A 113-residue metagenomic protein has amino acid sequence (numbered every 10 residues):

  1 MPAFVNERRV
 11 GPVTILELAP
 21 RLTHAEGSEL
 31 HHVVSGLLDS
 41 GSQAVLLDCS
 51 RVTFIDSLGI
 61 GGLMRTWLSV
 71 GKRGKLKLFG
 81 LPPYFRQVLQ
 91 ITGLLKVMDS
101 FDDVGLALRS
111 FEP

Functional and structural regions predicted by a protein language model:
M1-E17: Short beta-strand/loop segment at the start of cytosolic alpha/beta domains
R21-M98: Amphipathic alpha-helical interaction surfaces in cytosolic regulatory modules
D99-D103: Short acidic-hydrophobic, aromatic-tinged amphipathic segments that line or gate anion-handling sites
F111-E112: Short, hydrophobic alpha-helical segments
